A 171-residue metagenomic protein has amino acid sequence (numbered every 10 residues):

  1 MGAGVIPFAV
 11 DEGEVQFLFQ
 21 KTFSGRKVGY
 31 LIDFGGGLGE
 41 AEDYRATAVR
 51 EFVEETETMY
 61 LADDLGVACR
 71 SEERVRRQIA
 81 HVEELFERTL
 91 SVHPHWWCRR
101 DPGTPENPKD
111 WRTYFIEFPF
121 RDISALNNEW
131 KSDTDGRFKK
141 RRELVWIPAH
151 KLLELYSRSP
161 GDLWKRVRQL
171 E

Functional and structural regions predicted by a protein language model:
M1-I6, V10-E12: Acidic, metal-coordinating catalytic segment for phosphate/diphosphate chemistry, firing primarily on the Nudix
A3-V5, Y44, R112, R142: Residue-level detector of short, conserved catalytic/binding motifs and their immediate flanks
I6-F8, L18-Q20, F115: Short, hydrophobic/aromatic-rich beta-strand segments within well-structured domains
G13-S71: Conserved Nudix-box catalytic region and its N-terminal flanking loop in Nudix hydrolases and closely related
E14, L18, A80-H81, L85 (+2 more regions): N-terminal functional modules and adjacent low-complexity/disordered segments of proteins
G25-Y30, E87-E171: Nudix hydrolase/Nudix homology domain
Y60-C98: A short coil-to-beta-strand element that immediately follows conserved catalytic motifs
